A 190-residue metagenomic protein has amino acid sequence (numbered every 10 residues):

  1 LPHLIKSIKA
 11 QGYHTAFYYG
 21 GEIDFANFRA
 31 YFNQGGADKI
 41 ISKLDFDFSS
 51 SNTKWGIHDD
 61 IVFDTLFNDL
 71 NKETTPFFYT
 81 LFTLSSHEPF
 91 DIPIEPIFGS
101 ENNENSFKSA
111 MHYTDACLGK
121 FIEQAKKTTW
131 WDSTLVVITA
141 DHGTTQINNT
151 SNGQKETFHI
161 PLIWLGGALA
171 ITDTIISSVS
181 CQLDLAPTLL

Functional and structural regions predicted by a protein language model:
L1-L190: Solvent-exposed soluble domains appended to multi-pass membrane proteins
